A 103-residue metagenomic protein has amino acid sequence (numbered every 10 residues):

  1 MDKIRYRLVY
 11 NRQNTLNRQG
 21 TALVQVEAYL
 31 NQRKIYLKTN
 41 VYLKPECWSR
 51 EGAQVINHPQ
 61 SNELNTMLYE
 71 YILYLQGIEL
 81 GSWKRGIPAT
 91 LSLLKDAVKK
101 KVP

Functional and structural regions predicted by a protein language model:
M1-N14: Short, Gly/Pro- and small/polar-rich lid/capping loops
L16-Q19, Q32-P103: N-terminal helical hairpins
